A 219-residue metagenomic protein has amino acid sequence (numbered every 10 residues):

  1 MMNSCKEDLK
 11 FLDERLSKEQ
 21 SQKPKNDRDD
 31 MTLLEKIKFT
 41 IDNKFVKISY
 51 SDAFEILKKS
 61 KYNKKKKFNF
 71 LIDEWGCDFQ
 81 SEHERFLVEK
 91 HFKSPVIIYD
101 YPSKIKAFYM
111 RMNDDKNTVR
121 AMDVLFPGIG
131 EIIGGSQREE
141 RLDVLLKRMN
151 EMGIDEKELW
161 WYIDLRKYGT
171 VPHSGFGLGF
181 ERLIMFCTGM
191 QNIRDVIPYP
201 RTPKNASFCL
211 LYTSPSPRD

Functional and structural regions predicted by a protein language model:
M1-F126, E151-V171, C209-L211: Metal-assisted phosphate- and nucleotidyl-transfer catalytic regions
I37-T40, I129, T170, M185-T188 (+1 more regions): Short, functionally important structural connectors and interaction interfaces within domains
P127, E131-G134: C-terminal substrate/ligand-recognition segments
S136, R141-L210: Active-site pocket scaffolds in enzymes
Y212-D219: Conserved small/polar residues in nucleotide/adenosyl-binding loops
